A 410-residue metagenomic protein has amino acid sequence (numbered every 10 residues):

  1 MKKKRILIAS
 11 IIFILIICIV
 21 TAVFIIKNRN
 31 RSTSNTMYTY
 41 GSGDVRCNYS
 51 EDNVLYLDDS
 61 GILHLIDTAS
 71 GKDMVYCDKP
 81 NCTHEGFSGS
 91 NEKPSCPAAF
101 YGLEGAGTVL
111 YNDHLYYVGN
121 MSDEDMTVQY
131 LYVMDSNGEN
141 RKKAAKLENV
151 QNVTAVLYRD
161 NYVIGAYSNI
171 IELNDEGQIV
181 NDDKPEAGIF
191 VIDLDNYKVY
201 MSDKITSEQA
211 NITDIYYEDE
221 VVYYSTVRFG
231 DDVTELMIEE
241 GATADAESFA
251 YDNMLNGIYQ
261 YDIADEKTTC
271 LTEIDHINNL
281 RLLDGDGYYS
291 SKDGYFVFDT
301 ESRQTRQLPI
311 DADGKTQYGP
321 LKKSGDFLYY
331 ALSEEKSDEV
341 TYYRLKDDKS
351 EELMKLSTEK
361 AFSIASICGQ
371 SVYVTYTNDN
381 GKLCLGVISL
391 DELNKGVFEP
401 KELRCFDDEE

Functional and structural regions predicted by a protein language model:
M1-I16, F24: N-terminal Sec-pathway targeting helices
S32-T39, M74-C77, C82-A99, N140-K146 (+4 more regions): A short beta-strand motif characteristic of beta-propeller blades
Y38-S50, E85-V109, V150-D160, S207-D219 (+4 more regions): Repeated scaffold domains used in trafficking and secretory/extracellular systems, primarily beta-propellers
Y56-L57, Y116-V118, I164-Y167, Y223-T226 (+3 more regions): Residue position within the beta-strands of beta-propeller blades
S60, M121, S168-I171, R228 (+3 more regions): Residue-level signature of beta-propeller blades and closely related beta-rich strand-turn architectures in secreted
I62-H64, Y130-Y132, G188-F190, G257-Y259 (+3 more regions): A short loop-to-beta-strand structural motif that recurs across blades of beta-propeller domains
D67-G71, D135-E139, D193-Y197, D262-E266 (+3 more regions): Short loop/turn segments that connect beta-strands within beta-propeller blades
N120-D125, Y167-K184, V227-N253: Short, conserved, GDST-rich strand-edge loop motifs in beta-rich repeat architectures
